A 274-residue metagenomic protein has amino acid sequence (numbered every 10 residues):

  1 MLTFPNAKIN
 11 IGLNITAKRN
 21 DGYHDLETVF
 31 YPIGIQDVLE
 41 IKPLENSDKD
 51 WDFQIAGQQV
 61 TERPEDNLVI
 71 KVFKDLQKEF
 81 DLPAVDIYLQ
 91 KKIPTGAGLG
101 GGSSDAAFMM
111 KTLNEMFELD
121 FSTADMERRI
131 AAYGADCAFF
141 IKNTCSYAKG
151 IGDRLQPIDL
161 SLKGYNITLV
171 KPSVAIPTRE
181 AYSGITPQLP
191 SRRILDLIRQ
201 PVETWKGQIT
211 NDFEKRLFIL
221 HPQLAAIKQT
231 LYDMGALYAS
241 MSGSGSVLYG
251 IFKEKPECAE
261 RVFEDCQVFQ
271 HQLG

Functional and structural regions predicted by a protein language model:
M1-T95, E115, L119-A124, L160 (+1 more regions): ATP-binding N-lobe of GHMP and related small-molecule kinases
I11, L39-I41, V69, G102 (+4 more regions): Residue-level signal for inorganic ion chemistry
T28-F30, E127, C137, R154-S161: A generic local secondary-structure boundary/capping motif
W51-F53, K142-Y238, K253-E264, Q270-G274: Conserved, helical-rich catalytic subdomain that frames metal- and/or nucleotide-binding sites in enzyme alpha/beta
V72-E79, D125, R129-A132, A226 (+3 more regions): Generic non-transmembrane alpha-helical segments
Y88-F117, A135, L237-Y249: Glycine/serine-rich anion-binding loops at beta->alpha junctions that coordinate negatively charged ligand groups
A106, M110-Y147: Contiguous, small/hydrophobic- and glycine-enriched helical/loop subdomains that border and often "cap" functional
